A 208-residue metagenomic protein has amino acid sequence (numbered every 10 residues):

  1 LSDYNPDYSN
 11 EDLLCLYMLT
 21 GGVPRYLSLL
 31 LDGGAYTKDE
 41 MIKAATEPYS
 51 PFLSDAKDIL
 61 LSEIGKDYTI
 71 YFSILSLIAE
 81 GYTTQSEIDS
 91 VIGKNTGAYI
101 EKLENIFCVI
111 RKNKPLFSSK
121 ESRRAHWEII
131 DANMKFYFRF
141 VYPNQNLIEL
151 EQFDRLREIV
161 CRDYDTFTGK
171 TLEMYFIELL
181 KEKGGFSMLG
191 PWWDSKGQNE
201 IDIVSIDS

Functional and structural regions predicted by a protein language model:
S2, Y17, E87-S90: The alpha-helix within a helix-turn-helix
N5-I59: Amphipathic alpha-helical "lid/sensor" segments that cap RecA-like P-loop NTPase cores
K57, D67-F72: Short, leucine-enriched amphipathic alpha-helices that occur as contiguous helical runs
Y71-A79, I177: Hydrophobic residues on short alpha-helical segments
I78-V91: Short acidic, hydrophobic short linear motifs in intrinsically disordered regions
S90-C108: Short amphipathic alpha-helical interaction segments
E104-S118: A short, conserved structural fragment
R123-S208: A cross-kingdom feature that marks ATP-driven nucleic-acid transaction machinery
